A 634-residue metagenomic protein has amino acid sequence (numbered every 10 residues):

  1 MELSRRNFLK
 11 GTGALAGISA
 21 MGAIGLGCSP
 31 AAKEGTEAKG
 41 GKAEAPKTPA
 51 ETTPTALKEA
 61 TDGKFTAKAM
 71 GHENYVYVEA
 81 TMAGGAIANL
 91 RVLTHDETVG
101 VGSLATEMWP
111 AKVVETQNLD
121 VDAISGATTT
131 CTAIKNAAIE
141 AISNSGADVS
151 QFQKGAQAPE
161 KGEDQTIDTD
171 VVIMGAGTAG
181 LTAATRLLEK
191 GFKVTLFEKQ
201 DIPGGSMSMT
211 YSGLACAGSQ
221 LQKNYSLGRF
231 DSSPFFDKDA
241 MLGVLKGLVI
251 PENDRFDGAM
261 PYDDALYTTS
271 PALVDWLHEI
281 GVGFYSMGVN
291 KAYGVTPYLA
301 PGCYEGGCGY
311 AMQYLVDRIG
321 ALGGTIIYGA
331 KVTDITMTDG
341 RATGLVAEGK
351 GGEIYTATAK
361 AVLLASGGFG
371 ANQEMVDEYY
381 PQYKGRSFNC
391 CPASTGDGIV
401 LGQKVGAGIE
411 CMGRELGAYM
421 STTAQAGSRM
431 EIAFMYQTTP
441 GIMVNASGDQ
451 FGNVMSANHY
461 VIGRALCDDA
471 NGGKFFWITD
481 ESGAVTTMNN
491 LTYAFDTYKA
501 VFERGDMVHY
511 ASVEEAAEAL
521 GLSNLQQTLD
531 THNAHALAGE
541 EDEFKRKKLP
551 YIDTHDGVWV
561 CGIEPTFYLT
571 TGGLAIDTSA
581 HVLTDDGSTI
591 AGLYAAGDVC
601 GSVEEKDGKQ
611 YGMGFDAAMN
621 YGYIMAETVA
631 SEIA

Functional and structural regions predicted by a protein language model:
M1-A16: N-terminal secretory signal peptides and thylakoid transit peptides that target proteins across membranes
P54-A156: Active-site- and interface-proximal helix/loop "cap" or "latch" segments in soluble metabolic and energy-transducing
V171-T195: N-terminal Rossmann-like FAD-binding beta1-loop-alpha1 element of flavoenzymes
T178, P203, D263-E353, N372-E374 (+2 more regions): Conserved redox-cofactor binding core of oxidoreductases
I202, S208-T325, M443, Q450 (+1 more regions): Conserved N-terminal/central alpha/beta ligand/cofactor-binding core
D334, N524-V603, D607: A glycine-rich dinucleotide-binding beta-alpha-beta segment and adjacent secondary-structure elements that constitute
E353, A357-T422, F615, I624: Glycine-rich loop(s) and the adjacent beta-strand/alpha-helix scaffold that form part
I399-Q403, G408-L520: An anion/pyrophosphate-binding glycine-rich loop and adjacent beta-alpha core in soluble alpha-beta enzymes
